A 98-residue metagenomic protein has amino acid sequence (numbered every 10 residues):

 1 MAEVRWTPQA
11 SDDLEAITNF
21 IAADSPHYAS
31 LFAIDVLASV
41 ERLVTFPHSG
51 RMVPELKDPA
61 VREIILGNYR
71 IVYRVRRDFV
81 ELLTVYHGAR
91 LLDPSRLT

Functional and structural regions predicted by a protein language model:
E3-V61, F79, L97-T98: Basic, Lys/Arg-enriched alpha-helical interface segments
L66-T98: Enriched for short, Lys/Arg-rich terminal
